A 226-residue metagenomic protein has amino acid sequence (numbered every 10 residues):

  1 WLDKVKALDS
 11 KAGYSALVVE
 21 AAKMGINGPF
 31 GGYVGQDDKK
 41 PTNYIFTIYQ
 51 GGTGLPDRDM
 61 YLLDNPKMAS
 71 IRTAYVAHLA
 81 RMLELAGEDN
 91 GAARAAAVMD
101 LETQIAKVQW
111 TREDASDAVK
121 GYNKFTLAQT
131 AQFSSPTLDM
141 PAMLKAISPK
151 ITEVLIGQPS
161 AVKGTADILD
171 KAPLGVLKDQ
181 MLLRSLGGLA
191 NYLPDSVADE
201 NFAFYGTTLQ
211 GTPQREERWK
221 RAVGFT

Functional and structural regions predicted by a protein language model:
W1-T226: Noncatalytic, helix-rich "gating/capping" subdomain that lines the substrate-entry/channel surface of large enzyme
